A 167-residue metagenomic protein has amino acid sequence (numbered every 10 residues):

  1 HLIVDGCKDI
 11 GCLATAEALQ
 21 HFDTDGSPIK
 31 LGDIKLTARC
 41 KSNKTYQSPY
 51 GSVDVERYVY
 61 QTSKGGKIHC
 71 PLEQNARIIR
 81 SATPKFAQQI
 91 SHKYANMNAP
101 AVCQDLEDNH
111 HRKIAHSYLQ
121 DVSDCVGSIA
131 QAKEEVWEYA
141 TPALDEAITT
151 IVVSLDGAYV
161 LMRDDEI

Functional and structural regions predicted by a protein language model:
H1-S63: Short, conserved DNA-binding cores of transcription-related domains
A16, Q20, T24, N96-A99 (+5 more regions): Intrinsically disordered or highly flexible coil/loop and linker segments, enriched in small and charged/polar residues
P28-Q47, V53, S117-I167: Structured nucleic-acid-interacting core domains from mobile-element enzymes and related host factors, especially RNase
V53-I148: Short, positively charged, Gly/Tyr-enriched micro-motifs that form contact patches at catalytic or ligand/partner
